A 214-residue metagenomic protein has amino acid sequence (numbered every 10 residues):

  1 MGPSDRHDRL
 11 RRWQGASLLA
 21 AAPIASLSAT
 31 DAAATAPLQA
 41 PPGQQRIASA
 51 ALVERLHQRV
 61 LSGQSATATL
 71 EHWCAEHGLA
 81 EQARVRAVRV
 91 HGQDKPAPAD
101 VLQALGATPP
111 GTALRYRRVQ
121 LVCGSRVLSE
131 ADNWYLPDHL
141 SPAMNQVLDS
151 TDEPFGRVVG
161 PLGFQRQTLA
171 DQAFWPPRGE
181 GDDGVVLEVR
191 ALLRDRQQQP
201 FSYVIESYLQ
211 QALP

Functional and structural regions predicted by a protein language model:
S4-S17: Bacterial N-terminal signal peptides that target proteins for export
D8, A21, T30-A32: Low-complexity, intrinsically disordered segments with a bias for serine/threonine
W13, D31-Y116, Q120-V122, R126-E180 (+3 more regions): N-terminal domain-onset segments
A16-S26: Bacterial N-terminal signal peptides
V186-D195: Low-complexity, intrinsically disordered Gly/Pro/Thr-rich segments
